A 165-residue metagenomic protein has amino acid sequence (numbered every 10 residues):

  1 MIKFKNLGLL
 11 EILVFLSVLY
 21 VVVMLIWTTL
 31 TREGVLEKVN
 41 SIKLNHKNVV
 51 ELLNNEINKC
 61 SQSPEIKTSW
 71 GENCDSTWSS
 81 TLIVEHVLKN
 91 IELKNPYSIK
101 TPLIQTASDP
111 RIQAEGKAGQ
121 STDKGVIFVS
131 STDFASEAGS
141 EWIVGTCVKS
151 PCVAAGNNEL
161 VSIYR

Functional and structural regions predicted by a protein language model:
F4-V50: Amphipathic alpha-helical segments typified by the pilin-like N-terminal helix that continues immediately C-terminal
L44, N54-I57: Juxtamembrane non-transmembrane segments of integral membrane proteins
N58-R165: Periplasmic/extracellular, small/polar-rich flexible segments of pilin-like filament-forming proteins
